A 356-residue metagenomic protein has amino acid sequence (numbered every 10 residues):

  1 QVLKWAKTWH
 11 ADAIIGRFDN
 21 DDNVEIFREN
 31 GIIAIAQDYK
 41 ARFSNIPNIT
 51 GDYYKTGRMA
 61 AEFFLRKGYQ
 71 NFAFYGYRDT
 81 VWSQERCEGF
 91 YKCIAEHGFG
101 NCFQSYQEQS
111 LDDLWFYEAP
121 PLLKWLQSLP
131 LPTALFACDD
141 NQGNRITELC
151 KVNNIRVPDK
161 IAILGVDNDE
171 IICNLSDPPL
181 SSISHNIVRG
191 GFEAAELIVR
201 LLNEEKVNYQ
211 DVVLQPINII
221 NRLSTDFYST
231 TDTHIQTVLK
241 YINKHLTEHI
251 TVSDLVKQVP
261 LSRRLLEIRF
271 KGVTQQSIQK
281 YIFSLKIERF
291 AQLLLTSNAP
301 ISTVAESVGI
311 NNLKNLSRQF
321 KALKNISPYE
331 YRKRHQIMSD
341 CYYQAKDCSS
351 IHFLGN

Functional and structural regions predicted by a protein language model:
Q1-A13, N23-Q258, R263, E267 (+7 more regions): Bacterial carbohydrate/catabolite-sensing allosteric modules
T225-I235, R318-N356: …primarily DNA-binding HTH/wHTH and HhH modules…
T251, P260-I268, Q279, D347-N356: Intrinsic low-complexity, glycine/proline- and repeat-rich, mixed-charge intrinsically disordered regions appended
L266, I278, F290, V304 (+2 more regions): Hydrophobic, well-ordered secondary-structure elements that form the walls of internal hydrophobic environments
Q275-I282, P300-S302, N325-R334: Short, Lys/Arg-enriched C-terminal cap helix and immediately downstream tail that follows
